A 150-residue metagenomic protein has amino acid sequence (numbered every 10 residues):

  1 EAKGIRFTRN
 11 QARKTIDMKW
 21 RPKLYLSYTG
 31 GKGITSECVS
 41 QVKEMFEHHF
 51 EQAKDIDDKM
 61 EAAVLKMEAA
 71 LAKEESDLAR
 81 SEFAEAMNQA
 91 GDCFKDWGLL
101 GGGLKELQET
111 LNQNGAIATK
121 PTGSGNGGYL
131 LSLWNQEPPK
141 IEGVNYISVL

Functional and structural regions predicted by a protein language model:
E1-S124, L131-L150: C-terminal nucleotide
